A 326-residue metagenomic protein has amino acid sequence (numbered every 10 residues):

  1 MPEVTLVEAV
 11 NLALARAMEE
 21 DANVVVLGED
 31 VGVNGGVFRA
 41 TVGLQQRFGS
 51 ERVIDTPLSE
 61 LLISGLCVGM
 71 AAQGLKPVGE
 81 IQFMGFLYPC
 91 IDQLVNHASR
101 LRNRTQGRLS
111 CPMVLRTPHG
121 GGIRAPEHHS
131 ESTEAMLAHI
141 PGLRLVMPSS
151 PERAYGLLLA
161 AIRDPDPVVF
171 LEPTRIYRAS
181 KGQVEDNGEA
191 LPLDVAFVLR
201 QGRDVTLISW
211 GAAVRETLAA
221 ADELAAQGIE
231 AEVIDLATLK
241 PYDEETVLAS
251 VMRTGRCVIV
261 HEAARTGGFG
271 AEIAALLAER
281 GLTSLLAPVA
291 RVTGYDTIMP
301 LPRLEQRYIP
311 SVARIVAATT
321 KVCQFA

Functional and structural regions predicted by a protein language model:
M1-P167, L171, R307: Thiamine diphosphate
V31, F38-R47, E60, L109-V114 (+1 more regions): Thiamine diphosphate
